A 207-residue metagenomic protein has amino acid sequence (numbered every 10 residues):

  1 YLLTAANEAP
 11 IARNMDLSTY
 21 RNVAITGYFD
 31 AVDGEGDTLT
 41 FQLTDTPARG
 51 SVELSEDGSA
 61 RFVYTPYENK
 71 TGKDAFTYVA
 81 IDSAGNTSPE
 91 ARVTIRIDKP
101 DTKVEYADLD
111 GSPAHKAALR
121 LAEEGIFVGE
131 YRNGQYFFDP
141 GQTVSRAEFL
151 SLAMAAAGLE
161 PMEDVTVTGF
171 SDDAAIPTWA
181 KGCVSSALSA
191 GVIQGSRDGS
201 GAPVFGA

Functional and structural regions predicted by a protein language model:
Y1-A5, G85-K99: C-terminal edge beta-strand
N7-T46: Extracellular ectodomain surface segments
D16-L17, R96-K116, V128-L150, M154-C183 (+1 more regions): Feature responds to low-complexity, polar/acidic, surface-exposed segments characteristic of secreted/exported proteins
T44-S59, E130: Low-complexity "stalk/linker" and mucin-like segments enriched in Ser/Thr/Pro/Ala/Gly
R61-T71, F138-P140, F205: Extracellular/luminal low-complexity segments enriched in Ser/Thr/Pro
G72-F76: Exposed beta-strand face motif in extracellular beta-rich ectodomains
L119-E124: Mature N-terminal segment immediately following signal peptide/propeptide cleavage in secreted/periplasmic
